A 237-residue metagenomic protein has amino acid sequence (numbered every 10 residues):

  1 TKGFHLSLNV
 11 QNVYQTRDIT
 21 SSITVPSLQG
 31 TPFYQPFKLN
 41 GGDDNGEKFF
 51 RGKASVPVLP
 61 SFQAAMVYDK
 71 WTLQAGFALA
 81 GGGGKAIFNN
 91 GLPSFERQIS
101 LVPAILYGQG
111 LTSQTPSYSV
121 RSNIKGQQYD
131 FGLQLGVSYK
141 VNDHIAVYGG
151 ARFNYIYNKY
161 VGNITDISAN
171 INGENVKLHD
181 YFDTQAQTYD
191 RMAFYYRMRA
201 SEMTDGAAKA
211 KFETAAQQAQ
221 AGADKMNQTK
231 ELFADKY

Functional and structural regions predicted by a protein language model:
T1-Y237: Subset of outer-membrane beta-barrel
